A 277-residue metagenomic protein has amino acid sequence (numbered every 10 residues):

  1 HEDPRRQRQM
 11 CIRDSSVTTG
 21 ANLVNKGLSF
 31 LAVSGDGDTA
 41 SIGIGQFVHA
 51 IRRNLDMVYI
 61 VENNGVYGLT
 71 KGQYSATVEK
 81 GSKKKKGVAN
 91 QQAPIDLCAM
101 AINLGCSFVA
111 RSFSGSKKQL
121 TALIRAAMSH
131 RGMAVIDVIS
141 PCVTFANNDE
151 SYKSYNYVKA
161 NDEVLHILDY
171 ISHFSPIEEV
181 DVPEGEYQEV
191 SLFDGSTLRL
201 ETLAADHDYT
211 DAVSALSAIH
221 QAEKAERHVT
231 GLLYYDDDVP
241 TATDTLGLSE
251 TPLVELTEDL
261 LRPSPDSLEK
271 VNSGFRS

Functional and structural regions predicted by a protein language model:
H1-R8, I12: Single conserved hydrophobic/aromatic residue that forms the stacking wall/gate of nucleotide- or nucleobase-binding
Q9, G35-G37, F113-S114: Short, flexible loop segments at the rims of nucleotide/cofactor-binding pockets, characterized by
I12, S34-G35, V61, Y234: Short beta-strand/turn micro-motifs composed of small residues that flank or help shape donor/cofactor-binding pockets
S15-V24: Proline/glycine-anchored alpha-helix kink/cap motifs
G27-I42, M57-I60: A short, small-residue-rich loop immediately preceding and capping a beta-strand
G37, P141, D237-D238: Short glycine-rich anion-binding loops that position phosphate/pyrophosphate groups of nucleotides and phosphorylated
I42-G45, H49-M57, E62, V66-T210: Glycine-rich ThDP/TPP pyrophosphate-binding loop and its adjacent helix/strand module within ThDP-dependent enzymes
S172-S277: Conserved acidic/glycine
